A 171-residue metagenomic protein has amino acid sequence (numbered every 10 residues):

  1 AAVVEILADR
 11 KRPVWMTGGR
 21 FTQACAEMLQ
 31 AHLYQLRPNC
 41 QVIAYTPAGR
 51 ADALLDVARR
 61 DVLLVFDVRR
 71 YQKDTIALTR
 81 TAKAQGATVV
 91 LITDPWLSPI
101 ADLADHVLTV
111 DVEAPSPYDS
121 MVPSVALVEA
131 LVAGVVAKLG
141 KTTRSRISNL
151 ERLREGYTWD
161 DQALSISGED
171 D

Functional and structural regions predicted by a protein language model:
A1-A2: HTH-adjacent hinge/linker in prokaryotic transcriptional regulators
A8-L127, A133-A137: Glycine-rich phosphate-binding loops that contact phosphosugars or nucleotide phosphates
K141-D171: A short, charged, Gly/Pro-tolerant segment at domain boundaries
